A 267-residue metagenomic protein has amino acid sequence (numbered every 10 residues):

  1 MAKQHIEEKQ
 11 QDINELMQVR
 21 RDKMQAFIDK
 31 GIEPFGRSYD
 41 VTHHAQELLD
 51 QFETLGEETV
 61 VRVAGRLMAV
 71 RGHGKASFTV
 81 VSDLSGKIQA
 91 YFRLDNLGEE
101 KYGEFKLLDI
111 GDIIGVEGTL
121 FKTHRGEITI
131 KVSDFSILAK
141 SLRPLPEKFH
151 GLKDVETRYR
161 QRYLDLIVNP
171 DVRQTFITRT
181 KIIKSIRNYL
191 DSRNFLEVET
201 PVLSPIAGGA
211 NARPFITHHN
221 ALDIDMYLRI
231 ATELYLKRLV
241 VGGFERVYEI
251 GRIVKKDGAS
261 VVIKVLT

Functional and structural regions predicted by a protein language model:
M1-T267: Class II aminoacyl-tRNA synthetase catalytic cores and aaRS-like
